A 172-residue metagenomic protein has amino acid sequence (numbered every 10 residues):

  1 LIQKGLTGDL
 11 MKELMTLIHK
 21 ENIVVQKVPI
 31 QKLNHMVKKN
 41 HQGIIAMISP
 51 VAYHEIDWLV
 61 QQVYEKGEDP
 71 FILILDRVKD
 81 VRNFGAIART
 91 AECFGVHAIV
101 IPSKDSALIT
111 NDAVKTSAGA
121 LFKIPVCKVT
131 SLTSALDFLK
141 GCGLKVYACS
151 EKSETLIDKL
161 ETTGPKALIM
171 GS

Functional and structural regions predicted by a protein language model:
L1-Y64: N-terminal positively charged helical leader segments and presequences
M36-S49, S117-A120, T163-G171: Short basic, glycine-rich beta-strand/loop surfaces that mediate nucleic-acid
D57-E65, F138-K140, D158-T162: Short amphipathic alpha-helix with an adjacent loop that forms part of the alpha/beta core around
D76-A86, S131: Amphipathic alpha-helical repeat scaffolds
H97-T155: Histidine/lysine/aspartate-rich catalytic loop segments that bind and position anionic ligands
Y147-S172: Active-site/ligand-binding-proximal alpha/beta "capping" segment
